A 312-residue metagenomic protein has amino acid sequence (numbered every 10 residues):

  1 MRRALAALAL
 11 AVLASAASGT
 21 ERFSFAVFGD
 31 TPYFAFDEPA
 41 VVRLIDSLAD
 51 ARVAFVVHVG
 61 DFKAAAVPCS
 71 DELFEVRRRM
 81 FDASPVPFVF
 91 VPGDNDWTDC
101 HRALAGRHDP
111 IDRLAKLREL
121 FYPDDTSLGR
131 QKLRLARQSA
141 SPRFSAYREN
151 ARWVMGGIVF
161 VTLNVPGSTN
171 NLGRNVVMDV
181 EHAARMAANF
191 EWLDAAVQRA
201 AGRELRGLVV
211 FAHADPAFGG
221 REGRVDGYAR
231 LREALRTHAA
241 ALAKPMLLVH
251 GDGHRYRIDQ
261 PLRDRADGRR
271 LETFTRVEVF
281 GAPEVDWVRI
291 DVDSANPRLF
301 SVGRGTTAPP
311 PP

Functional and structural regions predicted by a protein language model:
M1-A4: Positively charged n-region of N-terminal signal peptides that target proteins for export
A6-S15: Bacterial N-terminal signal peptides
S18-L73, L205: N-terminal active-site segment of His-dependent metallophosphoesterases
E21, D37-L44, V59, S70-R77 (+3 more regions): Stable alpha-helical elements in mature extracytoplasmic
D30, G60-D61, G93-D94, H213 (+1 more regions): Active-site glycine-centered loops adjacent to acidic/histidine catalytic or metal-binding residues that shape
L48-F55, V161, V176-L262: His/acidic metal-ligating clusters that form di-metal
P68, L73-R185, Q260-D293: Extended active-site neighborhood of metal-dependent phosphoesterases/phosphodiesterases
V288-P312: A short C-terminal boundary segment appended to hydrolase-like catalytic domains
